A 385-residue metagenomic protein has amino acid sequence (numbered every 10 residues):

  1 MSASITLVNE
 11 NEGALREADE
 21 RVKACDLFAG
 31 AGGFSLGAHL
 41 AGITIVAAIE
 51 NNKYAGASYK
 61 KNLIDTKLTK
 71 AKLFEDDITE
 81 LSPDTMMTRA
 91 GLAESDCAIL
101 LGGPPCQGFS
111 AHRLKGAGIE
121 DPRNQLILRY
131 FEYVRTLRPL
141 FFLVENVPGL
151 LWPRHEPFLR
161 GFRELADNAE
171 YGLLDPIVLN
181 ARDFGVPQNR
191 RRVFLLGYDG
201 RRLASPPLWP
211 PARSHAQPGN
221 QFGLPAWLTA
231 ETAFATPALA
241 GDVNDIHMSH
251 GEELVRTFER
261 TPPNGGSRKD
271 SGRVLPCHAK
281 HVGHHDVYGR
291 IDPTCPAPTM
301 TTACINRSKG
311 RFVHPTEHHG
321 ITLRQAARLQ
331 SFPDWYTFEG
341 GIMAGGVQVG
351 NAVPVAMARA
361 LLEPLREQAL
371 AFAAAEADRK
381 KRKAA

Functional and structural regions predicted by a protein language model:
S2-R138, P148-W152, E156-R160, D167: Core alpha/beta nucleotide-donor-binding catalytic domains of modification enzymes
L27, A48, L151, H155 (+4 more regions): Aromatic-acidic/polar surface patches that form glycan- and anion
G32, K53, L128, E156-R160 (+6 more regions): A structural signal for well-ordered alpha-helical segments within the folded catalytic domains of diverse enzymes
D84-C97, Q107-V287: Class I S-adenosyl-L-methionine
L100, L195, G350: Short, conserved catalytic/metal-binding motifs centered on acidic residues
P104-P105, P139, P187, P333 (+1 more regions): Proline-centered helix-kink/hinge sites
M248-A385: C-terminal target-recognition/interaction regions appended to catalytic cores
